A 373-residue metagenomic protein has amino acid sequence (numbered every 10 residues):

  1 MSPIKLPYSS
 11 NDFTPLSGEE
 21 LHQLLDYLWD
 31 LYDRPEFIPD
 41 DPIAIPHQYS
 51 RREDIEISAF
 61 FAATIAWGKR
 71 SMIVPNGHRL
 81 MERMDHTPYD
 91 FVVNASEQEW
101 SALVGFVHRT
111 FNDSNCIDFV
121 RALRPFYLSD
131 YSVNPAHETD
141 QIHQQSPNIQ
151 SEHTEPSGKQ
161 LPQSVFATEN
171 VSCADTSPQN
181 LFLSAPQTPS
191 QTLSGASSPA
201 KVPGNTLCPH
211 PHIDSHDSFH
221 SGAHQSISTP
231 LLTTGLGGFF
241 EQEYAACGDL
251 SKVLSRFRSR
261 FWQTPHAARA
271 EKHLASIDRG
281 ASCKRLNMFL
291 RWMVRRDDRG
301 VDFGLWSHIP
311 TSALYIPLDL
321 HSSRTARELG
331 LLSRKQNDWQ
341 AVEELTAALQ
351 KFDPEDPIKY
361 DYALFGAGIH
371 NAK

Functional and structural regions predicted by a protein language model:
S2-A174, P178-P189, L193-A200, C208-K373: HhH-family (HhH-GPD) DNA N-glycosylase catalytic core used in base-excision repair
